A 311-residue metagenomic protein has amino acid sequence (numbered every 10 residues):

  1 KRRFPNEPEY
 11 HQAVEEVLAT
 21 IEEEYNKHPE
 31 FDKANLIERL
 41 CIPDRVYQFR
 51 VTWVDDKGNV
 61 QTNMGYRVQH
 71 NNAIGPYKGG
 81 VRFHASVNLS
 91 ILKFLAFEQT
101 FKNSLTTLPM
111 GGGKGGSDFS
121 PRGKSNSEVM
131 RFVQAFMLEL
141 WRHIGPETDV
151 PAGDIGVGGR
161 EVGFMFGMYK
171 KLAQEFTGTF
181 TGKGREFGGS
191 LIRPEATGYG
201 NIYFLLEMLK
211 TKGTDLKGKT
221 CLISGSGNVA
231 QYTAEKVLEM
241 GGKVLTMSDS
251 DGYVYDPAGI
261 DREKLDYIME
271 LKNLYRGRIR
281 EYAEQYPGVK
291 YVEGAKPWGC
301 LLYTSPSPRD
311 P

Functional and structural regions predicted by a protein language model:
F31-K57: Structured beta-strand/loop patches that form or line metal/cofactor-binding pockets in enzymes
F49-D55, Q61-H70, G167-Y169: Short beta-strand elements
N71-G80, N88-G113, L172-T179: ATP-dependent carboxylate/acyl-activation modules
S104-L216: Glycine/serine-rich phosphate-binding loop and adjoining beta1-alpha1 elements at the start of nucleotide-handling
E195, Y199-V289: Glycine-rich phosphate/diphosphate-binding loop of Rossmann-like nucleotide-binding domains
G294-L302: Long hydrophobic segments that form regular secondary structure
Y303-P311: Single conserved hydrophobic/aromatic residue that forms the stacking wall/gate of nucleotide- or nucleobase-binding
